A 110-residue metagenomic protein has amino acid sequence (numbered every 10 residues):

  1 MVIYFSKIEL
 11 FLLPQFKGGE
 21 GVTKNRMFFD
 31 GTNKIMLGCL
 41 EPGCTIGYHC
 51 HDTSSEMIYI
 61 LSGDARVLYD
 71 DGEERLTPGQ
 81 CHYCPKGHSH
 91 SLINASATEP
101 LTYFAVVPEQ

Functional and structural regions predicted by a protein language model:
M1-K34, G47: A short, N-terminal "cap"/entry segment at the start of jelly-roll beta-barrel domains of the cupin/DSBH fold
N33, P42, T53-S54, G72 (+2 more regions): A generic "binding-loop/recognition-motif" signal
M36, I46, G72-L76: Short beta-strand segments
L37-C39, C50, Y69-D71, N94 (+1 more regions): Residue-level recognition of conserved beta-strand positions in structured domain cores
C39-E41, C50-R66: Short, conserved beta-strand element in jelly-roll/cupin
T45-G47, R66, H82, G87-L92: Histidine-centered metal-chelating micro-motifs
D71-K86: Short acidic-glycine-tyrosine-enriched beta hairpin
K86-Q110: Ligand-binding loop in jelly-roll beta-barrel domains
